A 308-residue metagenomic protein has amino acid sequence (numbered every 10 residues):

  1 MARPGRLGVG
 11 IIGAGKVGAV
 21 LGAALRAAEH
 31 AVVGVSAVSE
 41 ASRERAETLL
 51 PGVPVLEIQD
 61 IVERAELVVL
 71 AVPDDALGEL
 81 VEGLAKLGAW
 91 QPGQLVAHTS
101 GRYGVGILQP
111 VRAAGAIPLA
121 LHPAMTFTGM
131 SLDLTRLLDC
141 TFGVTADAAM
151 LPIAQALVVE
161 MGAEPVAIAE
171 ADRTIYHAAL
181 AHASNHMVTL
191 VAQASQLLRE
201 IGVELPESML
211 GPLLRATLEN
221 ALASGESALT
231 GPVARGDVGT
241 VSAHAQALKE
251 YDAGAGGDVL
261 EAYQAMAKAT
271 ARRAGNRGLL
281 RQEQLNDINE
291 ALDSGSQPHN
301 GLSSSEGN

Functional and structural regions predicted by a protein language model:
M1-E63: NAD(P)+-binding Rossmann beta1-loop-alpha1 motif at the extreme N-terminus of oxidoreductases
H30-A31, A116, A163, V203: Short phosphate-binding/catalytic loops that engage adenosine nucleotides
V33-A37, V96-T99, V144: Short, hydrophobic beta-strand segments that form beta-sheet elements in well-ordered domains
E40, E44, P54-L132: Rossmann-like NAD(P)(H) cofactor-binding subdomain of soluble oxidoreductases
R45-L49, V111, L132-A223, D252-G254 (+1 more regions): Internal alpha-helical scaffold of NAD(P)-dependent oxidoreductase catalytic cores
L218-Q284: Interdomain hinge/lid region at the active-site interface of Rossmann-like NAD(P)-dependent oxidoreductases
R272-N308: NAD(P)-dependent dehydrogenase/reductase Rossmann-like domain
